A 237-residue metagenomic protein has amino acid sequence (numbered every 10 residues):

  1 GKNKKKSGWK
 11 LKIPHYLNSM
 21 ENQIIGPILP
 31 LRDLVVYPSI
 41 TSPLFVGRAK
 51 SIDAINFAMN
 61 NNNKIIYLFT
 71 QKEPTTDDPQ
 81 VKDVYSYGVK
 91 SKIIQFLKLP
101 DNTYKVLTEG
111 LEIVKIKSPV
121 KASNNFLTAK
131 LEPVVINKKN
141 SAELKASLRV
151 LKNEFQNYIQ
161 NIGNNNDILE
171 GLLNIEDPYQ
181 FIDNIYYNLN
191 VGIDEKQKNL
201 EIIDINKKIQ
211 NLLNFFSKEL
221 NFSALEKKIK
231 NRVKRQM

Functional and structural regions predicted by a protein language model:
K2-K4, Y16-M237: N-terminal low-complexity, acidic/polar interaction/targeting segments
